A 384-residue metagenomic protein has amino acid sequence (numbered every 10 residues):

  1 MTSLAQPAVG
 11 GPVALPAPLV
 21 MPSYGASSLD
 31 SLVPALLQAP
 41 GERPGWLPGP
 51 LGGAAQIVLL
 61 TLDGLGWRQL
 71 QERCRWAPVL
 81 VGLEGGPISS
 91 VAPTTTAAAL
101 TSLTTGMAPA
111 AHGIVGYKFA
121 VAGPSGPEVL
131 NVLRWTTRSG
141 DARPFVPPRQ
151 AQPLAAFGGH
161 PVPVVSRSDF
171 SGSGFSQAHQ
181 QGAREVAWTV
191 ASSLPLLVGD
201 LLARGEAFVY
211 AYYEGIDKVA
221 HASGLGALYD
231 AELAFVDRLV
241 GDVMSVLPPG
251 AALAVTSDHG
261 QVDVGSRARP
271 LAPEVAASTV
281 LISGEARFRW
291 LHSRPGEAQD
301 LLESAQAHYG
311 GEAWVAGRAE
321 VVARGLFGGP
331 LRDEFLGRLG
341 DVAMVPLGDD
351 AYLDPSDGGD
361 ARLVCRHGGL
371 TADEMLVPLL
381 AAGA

Functional and structural regions predicted by a protein language model:
M1-A384: Feature captures the catalytic ectodomains and active-site-proximal regions of enzymes that hydrolyze or transfer
